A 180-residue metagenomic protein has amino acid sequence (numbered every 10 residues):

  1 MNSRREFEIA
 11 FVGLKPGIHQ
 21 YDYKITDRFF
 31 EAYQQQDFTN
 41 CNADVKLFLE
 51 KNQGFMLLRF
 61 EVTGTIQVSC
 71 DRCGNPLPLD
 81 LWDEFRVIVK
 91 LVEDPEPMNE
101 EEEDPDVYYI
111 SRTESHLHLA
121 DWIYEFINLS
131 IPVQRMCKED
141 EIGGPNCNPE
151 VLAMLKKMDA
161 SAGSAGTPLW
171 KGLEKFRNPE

Functional and structural regions predicted by a protein language model:
M1-A10, P16, N42, I88-E180: Charge-rich, low-complexity linker and terminal segments
M1-S69: A positional/architectural concept
K24, F48, R86-I88, S130: Residues in well-ordered beta-strands of folded domains
C73: Conformational-control "hinges and anchors"
L77: Cys/His-rich microdomains that often coordinate metals
D80-D83: Short Cys/His-rich "knuckle" micro-motifs
